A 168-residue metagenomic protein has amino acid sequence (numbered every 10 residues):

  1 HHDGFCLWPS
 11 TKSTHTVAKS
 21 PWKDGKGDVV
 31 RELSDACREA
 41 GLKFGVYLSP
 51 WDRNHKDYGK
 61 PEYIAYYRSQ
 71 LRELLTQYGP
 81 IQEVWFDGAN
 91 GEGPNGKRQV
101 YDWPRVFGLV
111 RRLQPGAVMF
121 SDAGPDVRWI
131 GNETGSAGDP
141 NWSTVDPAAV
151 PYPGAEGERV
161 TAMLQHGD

Functional and structural regions predicted by a protein language model:
H1-D168: Mature catalytic domains of secreted/periplasmic carbohydrate-active enzymes
